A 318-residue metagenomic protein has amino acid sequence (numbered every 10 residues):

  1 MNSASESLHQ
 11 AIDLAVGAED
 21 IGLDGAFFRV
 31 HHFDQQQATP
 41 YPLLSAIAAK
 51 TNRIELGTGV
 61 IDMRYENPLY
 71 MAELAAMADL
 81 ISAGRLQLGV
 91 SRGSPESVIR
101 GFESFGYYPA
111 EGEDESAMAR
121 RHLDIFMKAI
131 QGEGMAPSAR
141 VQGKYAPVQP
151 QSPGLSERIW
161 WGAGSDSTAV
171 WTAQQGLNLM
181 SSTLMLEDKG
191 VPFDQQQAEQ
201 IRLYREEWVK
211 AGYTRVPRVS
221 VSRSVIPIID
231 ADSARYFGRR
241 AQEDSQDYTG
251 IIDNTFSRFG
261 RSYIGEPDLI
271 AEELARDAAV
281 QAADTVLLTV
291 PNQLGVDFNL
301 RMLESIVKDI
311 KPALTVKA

Functional and structural regions predicted by a protein language model:
M1-E6, Y65-G134, E187: Flexible, glycine-rich active-site loops centered on histidine and acidic residues that chelate a metal or position
M1-I54: N-terminal beta1-alpha1-beta2 module of alpha/beta enzyme domains
M1-L23, Q87, D194-Q195, R202-R205 (+3 more regions): C-terminal amphipathic alpha-helical "assembly" element that mediates oligomerization/partner interfaces or acts as
L23-G25, T51-L56, S82-L86, L155-E157 (+4 more regions): Short, well-ordered coil/turn segments that N-cap beta-strands
A26-F28, L56-T58, L86-V90, I159-G162 (+3 more regions): Hydrophobic faces of well-ordered beta-strands that scaffold small-molecule active sites in alpha/beta enzyme cores
H32-T39, M63-L69, E187-P192, I226-I229 (+2 more regions): Acidic-and-aromatic substrate-binding clefts and catalytic sites of carbohydrate-active enzymes
R92-S94, A163-D166, L184-D188, R223-I229: Glycine-rich beta-alpha junction loops
A173-M185: A conserved active-site cap/scaffold subdomain adjacent to cofactor or substrate pockets
